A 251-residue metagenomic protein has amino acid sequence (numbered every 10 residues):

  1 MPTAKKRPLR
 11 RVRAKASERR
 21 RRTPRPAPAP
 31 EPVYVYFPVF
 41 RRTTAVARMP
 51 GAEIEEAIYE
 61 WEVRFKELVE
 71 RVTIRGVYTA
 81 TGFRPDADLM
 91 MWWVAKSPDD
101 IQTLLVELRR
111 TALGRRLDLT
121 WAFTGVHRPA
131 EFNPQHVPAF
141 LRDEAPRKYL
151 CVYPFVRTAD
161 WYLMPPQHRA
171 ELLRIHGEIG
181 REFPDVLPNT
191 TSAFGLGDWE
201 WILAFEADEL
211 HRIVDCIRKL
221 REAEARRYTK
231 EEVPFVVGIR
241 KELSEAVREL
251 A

Functional and structural regions predicted by a protein language model:
P2-K66, K96-I101, T120-E182, F194 (+2 more regions): Short S/T/G/P-rich N-terminal loop/turn motif that feeds into the first structured element of a domain
F65-A87, G114-P129, G177-I202, C216 (+1 more regions): Short, glycine- and small/hydrophobic-rich beta-strand elements in well-ordered beta-sheets
G82-F83, D100, L113-R115, R142-E144: Short, charge-rich binding segments
S97, L105, R109-R110, R115-D118: Extended, hydrophobic interaction surfaces within ordered domains
T103-T111, D215-R221: Short amphipathic alpha-helices in soluble, non-transmembrane regions that often serve as interface/regulatory elements
